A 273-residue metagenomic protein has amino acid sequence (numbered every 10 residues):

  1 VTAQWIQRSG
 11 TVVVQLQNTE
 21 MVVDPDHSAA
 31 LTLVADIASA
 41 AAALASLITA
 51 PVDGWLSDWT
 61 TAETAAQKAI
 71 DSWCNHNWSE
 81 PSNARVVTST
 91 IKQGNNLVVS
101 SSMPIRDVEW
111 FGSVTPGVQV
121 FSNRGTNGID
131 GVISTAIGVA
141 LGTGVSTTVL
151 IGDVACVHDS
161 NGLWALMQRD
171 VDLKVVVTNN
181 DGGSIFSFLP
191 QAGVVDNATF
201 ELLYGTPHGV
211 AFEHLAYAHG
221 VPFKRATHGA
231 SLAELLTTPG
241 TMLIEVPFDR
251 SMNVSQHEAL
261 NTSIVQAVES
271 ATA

Functional and structural regions predicted by a protein language model:
V1-A3, N83-V86, T135-A136, S160-L163: A generic local structural motif
V1-T60, E245: Glycine-rich, acidic loop regions that bind phosphate or pyrophosphate groups
Q15-L16, A35, W55, L97-S101 (+3 more regions): General beta-strand structural signal in soluble alpha/beta enzymes
P25, A41, D107-A273: Thiamine diphosphate
A29, Q93-L97, V221: Short active-site oxyanion
V34-A38, D53-T64, N77-R85, S102 (+5 more regions): Electropositive phosphate-/nucleotide-binding environments in soluble metabolic enzymes
A41-V52, E63, Q67-I70, T88-I91 (+4 more regions): Structural signal for hydrophobic packing residues in well-ordered secondary-structure cores of soluble enzyme domains
T60-G144: Active-site diphosphate/adenylate-binding microenvironment
